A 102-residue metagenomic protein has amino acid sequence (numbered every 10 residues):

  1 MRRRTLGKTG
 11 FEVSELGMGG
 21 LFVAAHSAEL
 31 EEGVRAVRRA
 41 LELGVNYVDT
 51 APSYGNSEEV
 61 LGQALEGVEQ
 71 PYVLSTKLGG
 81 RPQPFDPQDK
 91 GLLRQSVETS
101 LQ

Functional and structural regions predicted by a protein language model:
M1-Y72: N-terminal binding-site loop/beta-alpha segment at the start of enzyme catalytic domains that lines or forms
G17, L78-G80: Short, flexible active-site-adjacent loop segments at beta-strand->alpha-helix junctions, enriched in small/polar
F22, R81-D86: A short acidic, helix-capping loop that chelates divalent metal ions and anchors anionic groups
R38, P84-Q102: Glycine/proline-rich, positively charged, aromatic-decorated active-site loop/lid region on the catalytic face
V73-K77: Non-cysteine beta-strand/loop elements that form the S-adenosyl-L-methionine
